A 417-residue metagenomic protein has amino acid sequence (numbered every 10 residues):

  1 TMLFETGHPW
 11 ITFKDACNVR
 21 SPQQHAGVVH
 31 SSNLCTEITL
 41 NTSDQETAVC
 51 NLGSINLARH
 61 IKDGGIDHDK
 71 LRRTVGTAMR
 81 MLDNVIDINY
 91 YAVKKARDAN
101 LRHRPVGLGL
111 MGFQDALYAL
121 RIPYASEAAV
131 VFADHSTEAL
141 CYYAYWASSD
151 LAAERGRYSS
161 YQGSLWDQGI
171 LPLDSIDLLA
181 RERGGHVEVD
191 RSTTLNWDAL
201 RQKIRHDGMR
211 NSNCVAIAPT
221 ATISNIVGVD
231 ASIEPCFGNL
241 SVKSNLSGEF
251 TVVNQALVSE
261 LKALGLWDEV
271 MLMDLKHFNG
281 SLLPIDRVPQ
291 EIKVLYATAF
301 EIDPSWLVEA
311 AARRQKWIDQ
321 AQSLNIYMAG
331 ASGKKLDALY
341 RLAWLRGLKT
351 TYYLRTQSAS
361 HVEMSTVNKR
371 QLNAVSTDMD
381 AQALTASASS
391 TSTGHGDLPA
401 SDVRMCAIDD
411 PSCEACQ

Functional and structural regions predicted by a protein language model:
T1, F13-H25, K95-V106, V130-H135 (+5 more regions): A glycine-rich phosphate-binding loop feature that marks nucleotide/adenosyl-phosphate handling sites
T1-H8, L57, G76, R80-Y91 (+7 more regions): Generic secondary-structure signature for well-ordered alpha-helical cores
E5, W10-F13, N51-N56, P105-L117 (+8 more regions): Structured core elements
E5-N100, P105, G112-L120, V229-A256 (+2 more regions): Function-dense linear segments that define catalytic or interfacial modules in macromolecule-processing proteins
Q23-A26, T39-D44, K62-R73, A96-L108 (+8 more regions): Alpha-helix capping and helix-loop boundary segments enriched in small/acidic/polar residues
T39-N41, L82-D87, R157, D190-T194 (+1 more regions): Catalytic alpha/beta core of large soluble enzyme barrels
T74-R97, P123-T220, Q290-K293, S323 (+1 more regions): Internal maturation/activation junctions in enzymes
M364-Q417: Acidic, low-complexity intrinsically disordered tails
